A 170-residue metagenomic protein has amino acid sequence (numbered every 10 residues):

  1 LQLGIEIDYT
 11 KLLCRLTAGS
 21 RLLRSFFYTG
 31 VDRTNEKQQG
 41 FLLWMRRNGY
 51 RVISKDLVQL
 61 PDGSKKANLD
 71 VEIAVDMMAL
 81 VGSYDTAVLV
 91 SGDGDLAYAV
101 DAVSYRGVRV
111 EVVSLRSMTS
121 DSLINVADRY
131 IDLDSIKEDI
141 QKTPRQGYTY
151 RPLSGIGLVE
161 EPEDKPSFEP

Functional and structural regions predicted by a protein language model:
L1-L69, R109: Domain-level signal for Mg2+-assisted phosphodiester chemistry and nucleotide/NA-binding surfaces in nucleic-acid
F27, M45, M77, L89 (+2 more regions): A residue-level signal for conserved active-site and pocket-lining positions in enzyme catalytic cores
F41-L43, K66-I73, N125, R129 (+1 more regions): Short, surface-exposed amphipathic charged segments that create phosphate/polyanion-binding patches used for binding
K55, V113-L115, L133: Generic beta-sheet signal
V58-V90: Internal catalytic-core helix/loop-beta-alpha segment that presents or stabilizes conserved functional determinants
A74, M78, S120-K142: Structural recognition of alpha->loop->beta junctions
G82-D128: Active-site histidine-anchored catalytic micro-motif
R129, S135-P170: Feature 3881 marks metal-assisted phosphotransfer/nuclease machinery and their flanking interaction elements
